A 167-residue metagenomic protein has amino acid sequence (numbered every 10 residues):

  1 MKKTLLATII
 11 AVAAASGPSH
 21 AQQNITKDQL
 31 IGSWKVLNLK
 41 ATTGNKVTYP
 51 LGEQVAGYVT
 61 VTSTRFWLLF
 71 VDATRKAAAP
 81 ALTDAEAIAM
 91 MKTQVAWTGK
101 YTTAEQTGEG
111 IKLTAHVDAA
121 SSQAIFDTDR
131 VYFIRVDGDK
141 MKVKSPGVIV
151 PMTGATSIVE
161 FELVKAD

Functional and structural regions predicted by a protein language model:
M1-A7: Bacterial N-terminal signal peptides that target proteins for export
K2, P18-S19: Long, low-complexity, intrinsically disordered N-terminal extensions of eukaryotic proteins, enriched
A7-A15: Bacterial N-terminal signal peptides
A21-D167: Lipid interaction determinants
